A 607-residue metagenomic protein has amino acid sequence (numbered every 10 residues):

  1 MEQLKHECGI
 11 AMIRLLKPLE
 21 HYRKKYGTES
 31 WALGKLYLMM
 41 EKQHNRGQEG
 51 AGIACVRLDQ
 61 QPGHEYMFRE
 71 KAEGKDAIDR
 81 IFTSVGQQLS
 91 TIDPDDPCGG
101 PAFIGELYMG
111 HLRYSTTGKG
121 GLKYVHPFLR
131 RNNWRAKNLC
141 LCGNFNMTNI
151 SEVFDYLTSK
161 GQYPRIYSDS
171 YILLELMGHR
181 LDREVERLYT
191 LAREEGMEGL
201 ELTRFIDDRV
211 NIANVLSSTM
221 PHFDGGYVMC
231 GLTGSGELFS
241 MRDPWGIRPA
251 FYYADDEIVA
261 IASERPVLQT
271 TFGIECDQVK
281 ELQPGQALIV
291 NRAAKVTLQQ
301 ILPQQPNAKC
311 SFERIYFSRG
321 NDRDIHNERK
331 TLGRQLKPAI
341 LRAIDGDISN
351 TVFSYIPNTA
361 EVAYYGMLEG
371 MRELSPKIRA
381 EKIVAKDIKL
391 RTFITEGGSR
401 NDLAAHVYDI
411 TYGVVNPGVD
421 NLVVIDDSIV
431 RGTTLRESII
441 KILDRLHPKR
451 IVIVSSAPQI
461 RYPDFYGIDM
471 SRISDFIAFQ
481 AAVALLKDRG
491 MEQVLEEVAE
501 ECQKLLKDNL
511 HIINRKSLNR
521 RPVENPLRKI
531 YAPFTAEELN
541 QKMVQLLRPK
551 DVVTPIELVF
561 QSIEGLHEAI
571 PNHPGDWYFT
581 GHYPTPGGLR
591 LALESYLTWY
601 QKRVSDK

Functional and structural regions predicted by a protein language model:
M1-Q283, I289-V352, I356: Conserved short alpha-helical segments that host acidic/polar catalytic motifs at enzyme active sites
N146-T148, Y355-A363, I429-T433: Gly/Ser/Thr-rich loops at beta-strand to alpha-helix junctions that form or flank small-molecule/cofactor-binding
L174-L176, R187-G199, P376-R391, G490-L505 (+1 more regions): A conserved beta-strand->alpha-helix junction
R183, A293, R342-S349, G370-A380 (+2 more regions): Secondary-structure transition/capping motifs at alpha-helix termini and the adjoining loop/turn into the next element
M220, S235-E237, R242, A254 (+5 more regions): PRPP-dependent phosphoribosyltransferase catalytic core
H326-N401: Conserved PRPP/pyrophosphate-binding segment of the phosphoribosyltransferase/PRPP-pathway fold
L336, F353, S428-I429, I451: Hydrophobic, well-ordered secondary-structure elements that form the walls of internal hydrophobic environments
E369-L422, G432-T433, R461-S474: Short, glycine/charge-rich flexible loops or terminal/linker lids adjacent to PRPP-binding catalytic cores
